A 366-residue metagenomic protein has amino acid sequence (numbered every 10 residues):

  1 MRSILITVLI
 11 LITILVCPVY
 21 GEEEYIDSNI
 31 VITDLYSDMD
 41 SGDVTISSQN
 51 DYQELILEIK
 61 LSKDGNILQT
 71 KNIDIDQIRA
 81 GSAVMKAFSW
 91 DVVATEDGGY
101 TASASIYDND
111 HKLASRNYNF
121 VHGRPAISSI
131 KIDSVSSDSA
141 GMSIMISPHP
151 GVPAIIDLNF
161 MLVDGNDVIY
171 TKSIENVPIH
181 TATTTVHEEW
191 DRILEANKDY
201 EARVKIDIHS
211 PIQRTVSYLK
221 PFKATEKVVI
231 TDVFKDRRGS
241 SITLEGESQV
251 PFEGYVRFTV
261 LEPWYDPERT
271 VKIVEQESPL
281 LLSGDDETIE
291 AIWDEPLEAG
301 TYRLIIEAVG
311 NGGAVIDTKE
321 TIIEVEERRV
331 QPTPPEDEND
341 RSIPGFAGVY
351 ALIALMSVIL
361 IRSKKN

Functional and structural regions predicted by a protein language model:
M1-I26, V44, I144, P334-N366: Secretory targeting signatures
G21-S37, N119-S137, P221-F234: Short, compositionally biased P/S/T/A/G/V-rich stretches that sit at domain boundaries
D38-V44, D138-I144, D236-I242: Structural beta-strand segments of beta-rich domains
S48-L55, H149-I156, E247-Y255, A299: A short beta-turn/strand-edge loop motif at beta-sheet boundaries
L55, G98-A102, I156, K198-A202 (+1 more regions): Exposed beta-strand face motif in extracellular beta-rich ectodomains
I59-K63, A104-I106, L158-D164, I206 (+2 more regions): Conserved aromatic beta-strand anchor motif in extracellular beta-sandwich/beta-rich domains
S62-I73, I155, L162-I174, P263-E277: Short beta-strand and strand-turn-strand segments in soluble, beta-rich domains
P178-R341: Membrane-proximal extracellular "stem/stalk" segments of glycoproteins immediately N-terminal to a transmembrane helix
